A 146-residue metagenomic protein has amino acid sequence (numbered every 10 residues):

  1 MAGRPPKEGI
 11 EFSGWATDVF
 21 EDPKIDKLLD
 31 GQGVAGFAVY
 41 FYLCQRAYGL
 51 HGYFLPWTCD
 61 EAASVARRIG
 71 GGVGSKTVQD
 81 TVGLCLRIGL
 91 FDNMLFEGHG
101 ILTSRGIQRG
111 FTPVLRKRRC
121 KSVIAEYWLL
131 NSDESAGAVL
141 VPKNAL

Functional and structural regions predicted by a protein language model:
M1-G14, A63, R67-L146: Winged-helix/helix-turn-helix nucleic-acid-interaction surface
G3-H51: Short recognition helix of helix-turn-helix/winged-helix DNA-binding domains
D22, T58-C59, T103-S104: Polar helix-capping/helix-linker motif
Q32, C44-A47, E61, I69 (+1 more regions): Generic secondary-structure microfeatures
G33-F37, F54-T58, G71-Q79: Alpha-helix N-cap/helix-initiation sites
V34-Y42, L50, P56, A136-L146: Surface-exposed, interaction-prone regions with an acidic/low-complexity signature
L50-R68: Short acidic, hydrophobic short linear motifs in intrinsically disordered regions
